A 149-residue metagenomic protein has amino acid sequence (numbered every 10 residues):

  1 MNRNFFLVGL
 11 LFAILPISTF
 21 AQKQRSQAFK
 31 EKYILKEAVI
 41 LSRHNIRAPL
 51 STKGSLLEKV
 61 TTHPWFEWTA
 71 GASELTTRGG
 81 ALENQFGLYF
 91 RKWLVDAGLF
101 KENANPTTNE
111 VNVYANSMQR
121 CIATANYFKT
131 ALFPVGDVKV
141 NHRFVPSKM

Functional and structural regions predicted by a protein language model:
M1-Q24: Bacterial Sec-dependent N-terminal signal peptides
K23-M149: Long, internal stretches of domain cores in catalytic or enzyme-like folds, emphasizing the mature domain core
